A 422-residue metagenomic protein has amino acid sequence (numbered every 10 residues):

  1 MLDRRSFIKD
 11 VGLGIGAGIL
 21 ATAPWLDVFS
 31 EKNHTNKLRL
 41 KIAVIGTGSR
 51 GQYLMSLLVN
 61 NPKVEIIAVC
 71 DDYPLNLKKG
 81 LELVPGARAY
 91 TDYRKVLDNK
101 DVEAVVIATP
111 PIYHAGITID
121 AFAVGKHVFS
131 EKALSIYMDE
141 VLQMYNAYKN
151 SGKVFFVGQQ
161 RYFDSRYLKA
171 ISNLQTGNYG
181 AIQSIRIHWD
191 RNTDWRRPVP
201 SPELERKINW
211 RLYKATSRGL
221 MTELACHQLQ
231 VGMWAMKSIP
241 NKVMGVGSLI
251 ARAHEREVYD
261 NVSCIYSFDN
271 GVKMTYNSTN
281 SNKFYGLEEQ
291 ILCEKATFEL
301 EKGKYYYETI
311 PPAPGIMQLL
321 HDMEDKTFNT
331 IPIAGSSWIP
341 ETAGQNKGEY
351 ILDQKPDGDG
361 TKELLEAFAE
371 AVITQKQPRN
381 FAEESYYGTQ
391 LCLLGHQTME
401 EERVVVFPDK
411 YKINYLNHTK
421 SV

Functional and structural regions predicted by a protein language model:
M1-G16: N-terminal secretory signal peptides and thylakoid transit peptides that target proteins across membranes
G14-V84, D164, G232, L365: N-terminal Rossmann-like dinucleotide-binding module
G46, N150-V157, R161-R256, C264 (+2 more regions): Predominantly a Rossmann-like dinucleotide-binding segment in NAD(P)-dependent oxidoreductases
L77, L81, P356, G360-L364 (+1 more regions): Stable alpha-helical structural segments in soluble proteins, enriched in small hydrophobic residues
R88-D92: Conserved SAM-binding strand-loop segment of SAM-dependent methyltransferases
A104, P110-P111, A115-F163, G177: Beta-strand-loop-alpha-helix segment that lines the small-molecule cofactor/substrate pocket of alpha/beta enzymes
R206-N209, L220, M233-A235, K242 (+4 more regions): C-terminal glycine/acidic-rich active-site capping loop/insertion
R252, N277-Y285: Glycine-rich phosphate/pyrophosphate-binding beta-alpha loops
